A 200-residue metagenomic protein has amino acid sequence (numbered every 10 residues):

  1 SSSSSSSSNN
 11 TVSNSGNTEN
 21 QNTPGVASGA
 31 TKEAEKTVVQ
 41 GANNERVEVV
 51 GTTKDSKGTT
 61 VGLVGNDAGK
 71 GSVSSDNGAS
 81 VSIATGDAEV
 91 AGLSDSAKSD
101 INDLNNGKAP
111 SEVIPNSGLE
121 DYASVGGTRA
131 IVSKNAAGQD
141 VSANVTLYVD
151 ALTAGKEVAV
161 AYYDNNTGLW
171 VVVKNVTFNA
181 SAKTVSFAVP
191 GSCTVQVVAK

Functional and structural regions predicted by a protein language model:
S1-A123, A137-K156: Feature for mature exported/ectodomain regions
V125-I131: Short beta-strand elements of extracellular/lumenal beta-sandwich folds
A136-K200: Proteolytic-maturation and junctional protease-sensitive modules
